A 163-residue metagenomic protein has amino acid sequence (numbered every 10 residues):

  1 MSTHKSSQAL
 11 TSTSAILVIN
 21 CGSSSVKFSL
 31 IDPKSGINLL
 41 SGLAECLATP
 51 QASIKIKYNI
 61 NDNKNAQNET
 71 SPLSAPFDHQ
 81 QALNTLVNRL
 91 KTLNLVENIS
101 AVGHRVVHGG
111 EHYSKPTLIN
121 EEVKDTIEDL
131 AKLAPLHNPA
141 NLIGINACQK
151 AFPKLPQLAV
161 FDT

Functional and structural regions predicted by a protein language model:
T11-L17: Extreme N-terminal starter segment of soluble prokaryotic enzymes
I19-S24: A short acidic Gly-Thr/Ser loop motif
S25-P76: Short glycine-rich, Thr/Ser-proximal phosphate-binding strand/loop in the N-terminal lobe of ATP-dependent enzymes
N68-E97: A structured beta-alpha segment of the ubiquitous adenosine-cofactor-binding alpha/beta core
L90-H137, L158: Short beta-strand-loop/turn "lid" adjacent to the catalytic site in phosphate-handling enzymes
A134-T163: Gly/Ser/Thr-rich active-site cleft segment
